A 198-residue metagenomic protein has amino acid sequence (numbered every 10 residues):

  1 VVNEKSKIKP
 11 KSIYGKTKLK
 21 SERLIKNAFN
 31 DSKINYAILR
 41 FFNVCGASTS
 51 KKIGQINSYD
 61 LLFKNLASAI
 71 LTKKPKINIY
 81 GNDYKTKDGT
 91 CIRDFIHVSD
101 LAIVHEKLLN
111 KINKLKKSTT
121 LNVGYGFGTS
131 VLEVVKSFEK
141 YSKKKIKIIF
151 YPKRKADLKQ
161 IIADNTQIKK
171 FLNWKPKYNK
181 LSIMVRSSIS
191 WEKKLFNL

Functional and structural regions predicted by a protein language model:
V1-N43, S50-L61: Catalytic helix-loop patch of NAD(P)-dependent Rossmann-fold dehydrogenases
L24, N65, K107: Alpha-helical scaffold segments in soluble metabolic enzymes
A28-F29, N65-I70: Short amphipathic alpha-helices and their capping/turn segments at secondary-structure boundaries
N43-G46, W191: Active-site micro-motifs of SAM-dependent methyltransferase domains
A47-S48, F171: Residues that scaffold the ATP/ADP-binding catalytic core of kinase and kinase-like folds
L62-F63, H97: C-terminal catalytic core of Y-nucleophile DNA break-rejoin enzymes
S68-L198: C-terminal substrate-binding subdomain of Rossmann-fold SDR/epimerase-dehydratase oxidoreductases
